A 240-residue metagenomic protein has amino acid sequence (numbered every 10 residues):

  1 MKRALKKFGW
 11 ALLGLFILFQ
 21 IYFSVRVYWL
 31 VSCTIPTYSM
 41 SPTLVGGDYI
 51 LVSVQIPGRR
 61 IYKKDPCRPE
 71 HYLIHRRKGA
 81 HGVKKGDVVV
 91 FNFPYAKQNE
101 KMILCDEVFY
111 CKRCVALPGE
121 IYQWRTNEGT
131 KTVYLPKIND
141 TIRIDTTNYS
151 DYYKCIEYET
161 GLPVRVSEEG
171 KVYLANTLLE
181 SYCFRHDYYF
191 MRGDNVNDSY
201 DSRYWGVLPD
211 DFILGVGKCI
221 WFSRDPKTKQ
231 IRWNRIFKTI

Functional and structural regions predicted by a protein language model:
A4-L5, G9, Y28-V31, S39-I240: Soluble "head" domains of membrane/secretory-pathway proteins
G9-V27: Hydrophobic membrane-insertion alpha-helices, especially the h-region of bacterial N-terminal signal peptides
